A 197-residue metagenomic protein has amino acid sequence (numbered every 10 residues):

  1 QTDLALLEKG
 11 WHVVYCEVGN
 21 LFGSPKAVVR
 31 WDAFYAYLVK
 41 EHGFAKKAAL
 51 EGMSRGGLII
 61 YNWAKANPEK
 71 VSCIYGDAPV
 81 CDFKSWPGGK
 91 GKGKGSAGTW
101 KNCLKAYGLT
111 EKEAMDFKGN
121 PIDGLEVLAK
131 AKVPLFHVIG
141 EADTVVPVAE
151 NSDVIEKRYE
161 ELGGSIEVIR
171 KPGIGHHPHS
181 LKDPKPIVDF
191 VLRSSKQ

Functional and structural regions predicted by a protein language model:
Q1-T2, V18, A149: The serine-hydrolase catalytic nucleophile loop
Q1-V13: Short amphipathic alpha-helix adjacent to the substrate-entry channel of hydrolases
H12, E17-L21, V80, I174: Short beta-to-alpha linker loops that shape the active-site pocket of alpha/beta-hydrolase fold enzymes
F22-G43: Alpha/beta-hydrolase active-site loop
E41, K46-G98: Primarily recognizes the serine-hydrolase "nucleophile elbow" in alpha/beta-hydrolase and SGNH/GDSL folds
S85-V127: Mobile cap/lid helix-loop segments that gate and shape the active-site cleft of serine hydrolases
A131, F136-D143: Short beta-strand/loop motif that positions the catalytic acidic residue of the alpha/beta-hydrolase fold
V145, A149-Q197: C-terminal catalytic histidine-bearing segment of alpha/beta-hydrolase fold enzymes
